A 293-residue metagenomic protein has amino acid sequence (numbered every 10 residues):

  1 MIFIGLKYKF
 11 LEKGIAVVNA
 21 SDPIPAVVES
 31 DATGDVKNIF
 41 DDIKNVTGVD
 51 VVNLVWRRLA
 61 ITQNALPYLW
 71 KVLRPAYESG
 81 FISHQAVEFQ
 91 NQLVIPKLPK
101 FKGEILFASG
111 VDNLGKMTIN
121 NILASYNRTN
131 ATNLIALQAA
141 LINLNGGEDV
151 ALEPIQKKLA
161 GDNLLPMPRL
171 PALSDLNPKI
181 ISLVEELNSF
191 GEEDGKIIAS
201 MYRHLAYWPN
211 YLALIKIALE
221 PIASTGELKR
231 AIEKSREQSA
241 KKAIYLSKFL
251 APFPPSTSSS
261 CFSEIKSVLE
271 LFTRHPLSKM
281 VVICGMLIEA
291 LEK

Functional and structural regions predicted by a protein language model:
I2-K293: Hydrophobic alpha-helical segments
